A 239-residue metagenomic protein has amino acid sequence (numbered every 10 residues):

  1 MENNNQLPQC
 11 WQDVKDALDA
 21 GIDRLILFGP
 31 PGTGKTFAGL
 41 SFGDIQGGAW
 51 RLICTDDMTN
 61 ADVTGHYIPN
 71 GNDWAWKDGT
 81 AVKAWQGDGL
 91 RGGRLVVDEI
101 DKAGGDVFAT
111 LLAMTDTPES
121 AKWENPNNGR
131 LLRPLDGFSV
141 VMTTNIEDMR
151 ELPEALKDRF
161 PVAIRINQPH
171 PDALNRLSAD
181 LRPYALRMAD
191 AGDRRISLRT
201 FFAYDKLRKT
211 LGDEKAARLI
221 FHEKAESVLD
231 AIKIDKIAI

Functional and structural regions predicted by a protein language model:
M1-I239: C-terminal regulatory/interaction module of P-loop NTP-utilizing enzymes
